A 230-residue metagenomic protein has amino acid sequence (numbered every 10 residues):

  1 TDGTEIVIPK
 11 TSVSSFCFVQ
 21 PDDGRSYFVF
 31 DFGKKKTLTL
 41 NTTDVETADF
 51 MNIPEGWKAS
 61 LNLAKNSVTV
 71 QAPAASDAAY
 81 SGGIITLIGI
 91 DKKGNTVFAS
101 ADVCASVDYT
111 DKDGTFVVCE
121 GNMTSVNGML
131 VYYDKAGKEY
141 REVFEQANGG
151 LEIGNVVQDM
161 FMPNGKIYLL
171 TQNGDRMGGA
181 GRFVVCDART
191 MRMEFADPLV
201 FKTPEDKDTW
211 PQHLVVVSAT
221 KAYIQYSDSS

Functional and structural regions predicted by a protein language model:
T1-D2, A79-K92: A short beta-strand micro-motif common to beta-rich folds, especially ectodomain repeats
I6-S14, G94-D108: C-terminal edge beta-strand
G24-Y27, D31-T69: Surface-exposed binding patches on compact interaction domains or structured appendages
N66-Y80: Extracellular/luminal low-complexity segments enriched in Ser/Thr/Pro
K112-G114, N164-G165, A219-T220: Short coil/turn segments that connect the beta-strands within blades of beta-propeller domains
G121-S125, N173-G178, D228-S229: Short glycine/acidic-enriched loop and turn motifs that connect beta-strands
E139-G149, M193-F201: Beta-propeller fold detector
E152-F161, T203-V217: Repeated scaffold domains used in trafficking and secretory/extracellular systems, primarily beta-propellers
